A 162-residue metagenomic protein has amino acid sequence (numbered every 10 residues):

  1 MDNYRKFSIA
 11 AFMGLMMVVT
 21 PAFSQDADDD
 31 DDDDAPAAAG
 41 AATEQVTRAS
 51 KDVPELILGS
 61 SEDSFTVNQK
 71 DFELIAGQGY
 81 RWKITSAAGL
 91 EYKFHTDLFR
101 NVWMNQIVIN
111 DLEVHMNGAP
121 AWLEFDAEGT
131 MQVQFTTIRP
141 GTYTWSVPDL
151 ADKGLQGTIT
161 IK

Functional and structural regions predicted by a protein language model:
D2-E62: Extracytoplasmic entry segments of secretory-pathway proteins
Q25-D52, G118-K162: Extracellular/periplasmic metallocenter environments
E44-R81, A87: N-terminal edge beta-strand
V53-E55, G79, G89-K93, T142-T144 (+1 more regions): Exposed beta-strand and adjacent loop surfaces of beta-rich binding modules that mediate intermolecular recognition
I57-S61, N68, I75, T85 (+4 more regions): A structural detector for beta-sheet-dominated domains
G59, D63-F65, D71-L74, W82 (+4 more regions): Mature soluble domains of exported/periplasmic/lumenal proteins and thiol-rich metal-chelating peptides
E62-S64, Y80, A88-L90, R100 (+2 more regions): Residues that cap or initiate secondary-structure elements
G79-H115: Contiguous segments within soluble domain cores/interaction surfaces
